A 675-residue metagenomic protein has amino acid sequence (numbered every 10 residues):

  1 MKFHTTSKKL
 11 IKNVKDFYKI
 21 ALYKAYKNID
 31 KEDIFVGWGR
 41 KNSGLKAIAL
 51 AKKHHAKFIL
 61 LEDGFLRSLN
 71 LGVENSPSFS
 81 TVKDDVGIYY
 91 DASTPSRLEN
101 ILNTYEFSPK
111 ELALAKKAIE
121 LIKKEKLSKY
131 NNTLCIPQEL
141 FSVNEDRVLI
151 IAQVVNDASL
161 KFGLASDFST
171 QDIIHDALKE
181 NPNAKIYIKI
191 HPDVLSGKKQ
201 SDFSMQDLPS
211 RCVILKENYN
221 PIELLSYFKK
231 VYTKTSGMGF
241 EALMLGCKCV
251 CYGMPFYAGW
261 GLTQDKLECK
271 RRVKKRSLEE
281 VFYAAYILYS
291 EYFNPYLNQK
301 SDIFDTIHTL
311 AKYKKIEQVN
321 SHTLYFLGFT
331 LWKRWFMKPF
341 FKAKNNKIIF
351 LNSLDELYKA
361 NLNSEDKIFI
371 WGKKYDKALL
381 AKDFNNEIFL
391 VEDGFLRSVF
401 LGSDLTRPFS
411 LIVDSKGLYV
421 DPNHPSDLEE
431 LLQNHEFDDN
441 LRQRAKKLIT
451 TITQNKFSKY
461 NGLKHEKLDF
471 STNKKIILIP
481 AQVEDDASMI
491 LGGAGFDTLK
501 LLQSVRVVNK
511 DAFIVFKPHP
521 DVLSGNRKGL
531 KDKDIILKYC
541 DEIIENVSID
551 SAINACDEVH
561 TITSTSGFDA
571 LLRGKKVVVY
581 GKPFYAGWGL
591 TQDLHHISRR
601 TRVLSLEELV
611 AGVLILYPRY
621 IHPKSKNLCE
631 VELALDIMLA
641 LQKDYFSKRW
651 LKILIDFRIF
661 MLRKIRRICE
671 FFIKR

Functional and structural regions predicted by a protein language model:
M1-R675: Catalytic-core helical/loop segments in enzymes performing group transfer/polymerization on anionic/lipid-linked
